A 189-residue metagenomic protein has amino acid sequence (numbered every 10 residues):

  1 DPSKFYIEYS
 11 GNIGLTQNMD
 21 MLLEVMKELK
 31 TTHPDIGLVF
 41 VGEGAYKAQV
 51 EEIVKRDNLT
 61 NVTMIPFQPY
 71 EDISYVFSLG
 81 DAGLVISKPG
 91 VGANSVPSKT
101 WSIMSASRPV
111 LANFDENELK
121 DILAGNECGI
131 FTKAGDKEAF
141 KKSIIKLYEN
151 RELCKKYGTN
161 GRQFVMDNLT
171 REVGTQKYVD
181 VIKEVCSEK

Functional and structural regions predicted by a protein language model:
D1-Q17, L23-M26, V39: Conserved donor-binding/catalytic core segment of Leloir-type glycosyltransferases
D1-Y6, K30, E184, E188: Nucleotide-sugar donor-binding and catalytic loop/hinge architecture of NDP-sugar-dependent glycosyltransferases
K4, H33, G37-G42, K47-S74: Nucleotide-activated donor-binding/catalytic signature segment of Leloir-type glycosyltransferases, i.e., the conserved
S10-L15, L29, G44, Q68: Short donor-sugar binding/catalytic loops of nucleotide-sugar-dependent glycosyltransferases, especially enzymes
Q17, P69-Y75, G83-M104, V110-D121: Nucleotide-sugar-dependent
G125-N126, I130-K137, K146-E152: Conserved acidic donor-binding segment of nucleotide-sugar-dependent glycosyltransferases
A139-K146, L153-D167, K177-D180: A short, well-ordered alpha-helix in the C-terminal region of glycosyltransferases
R171-K189: C-terminal alpha-helical cap of glycosyltransferases
